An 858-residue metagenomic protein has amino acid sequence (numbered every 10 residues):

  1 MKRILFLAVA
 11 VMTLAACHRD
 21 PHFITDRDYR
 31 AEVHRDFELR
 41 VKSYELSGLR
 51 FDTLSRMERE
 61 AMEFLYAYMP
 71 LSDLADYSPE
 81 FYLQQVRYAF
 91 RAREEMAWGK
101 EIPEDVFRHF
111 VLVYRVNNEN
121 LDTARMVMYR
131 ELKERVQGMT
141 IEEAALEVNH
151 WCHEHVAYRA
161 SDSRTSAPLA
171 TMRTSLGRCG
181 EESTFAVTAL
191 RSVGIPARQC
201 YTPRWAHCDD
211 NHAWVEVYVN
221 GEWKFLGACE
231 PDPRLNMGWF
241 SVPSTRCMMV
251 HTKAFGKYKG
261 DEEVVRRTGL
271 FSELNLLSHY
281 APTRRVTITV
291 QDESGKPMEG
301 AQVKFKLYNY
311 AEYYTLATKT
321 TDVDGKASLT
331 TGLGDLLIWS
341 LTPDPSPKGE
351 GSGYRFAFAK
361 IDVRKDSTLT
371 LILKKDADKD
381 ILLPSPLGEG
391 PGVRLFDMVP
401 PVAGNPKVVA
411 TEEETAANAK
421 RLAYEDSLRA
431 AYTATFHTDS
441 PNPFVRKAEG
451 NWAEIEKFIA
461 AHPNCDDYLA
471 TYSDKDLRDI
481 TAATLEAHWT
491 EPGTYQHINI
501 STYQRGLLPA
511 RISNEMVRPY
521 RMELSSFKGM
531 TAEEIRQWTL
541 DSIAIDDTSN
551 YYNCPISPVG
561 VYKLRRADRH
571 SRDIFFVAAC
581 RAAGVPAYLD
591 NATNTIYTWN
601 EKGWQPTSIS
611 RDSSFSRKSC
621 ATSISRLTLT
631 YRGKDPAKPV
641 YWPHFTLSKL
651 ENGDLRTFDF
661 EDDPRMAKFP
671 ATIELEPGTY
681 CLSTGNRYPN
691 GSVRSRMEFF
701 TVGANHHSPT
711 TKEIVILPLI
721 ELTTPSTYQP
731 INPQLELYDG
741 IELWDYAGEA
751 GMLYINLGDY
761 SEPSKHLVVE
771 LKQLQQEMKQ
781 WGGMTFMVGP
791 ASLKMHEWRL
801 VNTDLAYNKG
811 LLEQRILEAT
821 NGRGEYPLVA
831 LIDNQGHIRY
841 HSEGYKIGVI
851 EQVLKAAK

Functional and structural regions predicted by a protein language model:
D20-H22, R130, E134-R135, M139 (+8 more regions): Hydrophobic/aromatic-rich core segments of domains that either
T25-G177, D210, K407, E414-L564 (+1 more regions): Secondary-structure boundary elements
R285, E293-E312, L333-D335, T531 (+2 more regions): Short, ordered, surface-exposed loop/turn motifs in non-cytosolic proteins
N309-T331, N652-F669: Short, acidic Ser/Thr/Gly-rich low-complexity loop/linker segments typical of extracellular and cell-surface proteins
K326-L337, V363-R364, P664-N690, F699 (+1 more regions): Short Pro-Gly-centered beta-turn/loop motif in secreted/extracellular proteins
P343, P347, G351-K374, Y688-L719: Structured interaction patches on ligand/partner-binding surfaces of diverse proteins
L743-L767, L771, M784: Short active-site neighborhood of thiol/selenol oxidoreductases, capturing the structured segment around
F786-V788, E797-L828: Short, internal strand/loop/helix patches that form the active-site neighborhood or redox-interaction surface
